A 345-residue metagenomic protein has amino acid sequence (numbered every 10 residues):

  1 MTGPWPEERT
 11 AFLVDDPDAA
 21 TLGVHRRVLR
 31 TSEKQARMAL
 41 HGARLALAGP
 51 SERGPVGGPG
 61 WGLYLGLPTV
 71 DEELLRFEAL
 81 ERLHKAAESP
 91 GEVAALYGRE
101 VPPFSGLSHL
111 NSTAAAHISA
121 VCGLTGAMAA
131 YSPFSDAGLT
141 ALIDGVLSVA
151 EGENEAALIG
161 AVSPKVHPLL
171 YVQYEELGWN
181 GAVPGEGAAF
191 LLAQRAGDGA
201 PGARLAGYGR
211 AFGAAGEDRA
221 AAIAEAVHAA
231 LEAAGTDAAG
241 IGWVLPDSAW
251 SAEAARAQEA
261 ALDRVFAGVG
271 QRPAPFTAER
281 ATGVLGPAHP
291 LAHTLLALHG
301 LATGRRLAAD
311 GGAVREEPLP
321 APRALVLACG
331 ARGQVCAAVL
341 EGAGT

Functional and structural regions predicted by a protein language model:
M1-P4, E176-W243, R332-G333, V339-T345: Condensing-enzyme catalytic core mediating Claisen C-C bond formation in acyl metabolism
M1-V28, A196-Y208, A288-A308, C336-T345: ACP-dependent fatty acid/polyketide chain-elongation machinery
T2-C122, A238-Q258: Conserved beta-ketoacyl condensing-enzyme motif
A20-V28, V93-F104, V121-Y131, Q173-G178 (+2 more regions): Glycine/charged-rich beta-loop-alpha catalytic/anionic-binding loops adjacent to active sites
V24-R44, G106-L107, M128-T140, G178-A189 (+3 more regions): Active-site pocket-shaping loop/turn-to-helix segments
A39-G49, N111-L124, M128-G160, E186-G199 (+2 more regions): Active-site-proximal alpha-helical scaffold in enzymes
L83-P102, L147-A150, V162-G202, Y208-R210 (+2 more regions): Glycine-/small-residue-rich "gating" segment that lines the acyl/pantetheine channel and substrate pocket
E153-E176, N180, Y208-A220, P246-E259 (+1 more regions): Acyl-CoA/ACP chain-elongation machinery
